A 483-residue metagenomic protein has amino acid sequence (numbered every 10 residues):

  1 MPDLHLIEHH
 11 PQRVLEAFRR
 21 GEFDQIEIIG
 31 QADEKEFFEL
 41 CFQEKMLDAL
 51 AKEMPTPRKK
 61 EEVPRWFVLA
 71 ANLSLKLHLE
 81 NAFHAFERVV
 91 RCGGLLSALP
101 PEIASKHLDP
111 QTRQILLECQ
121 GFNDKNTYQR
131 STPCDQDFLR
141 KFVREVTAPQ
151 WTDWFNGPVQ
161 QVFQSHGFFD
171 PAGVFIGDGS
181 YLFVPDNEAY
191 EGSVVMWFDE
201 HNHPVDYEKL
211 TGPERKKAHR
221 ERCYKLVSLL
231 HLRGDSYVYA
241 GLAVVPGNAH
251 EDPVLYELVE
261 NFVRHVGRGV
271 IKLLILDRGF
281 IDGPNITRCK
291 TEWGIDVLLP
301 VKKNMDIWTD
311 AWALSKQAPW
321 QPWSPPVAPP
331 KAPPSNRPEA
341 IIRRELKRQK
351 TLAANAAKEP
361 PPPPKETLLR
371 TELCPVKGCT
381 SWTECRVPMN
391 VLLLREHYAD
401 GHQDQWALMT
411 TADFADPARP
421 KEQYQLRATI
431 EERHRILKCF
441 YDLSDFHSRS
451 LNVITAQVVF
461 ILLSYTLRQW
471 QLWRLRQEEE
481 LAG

Functional and structural regions predicted by a protein language model:
I26-L73: Basic, short loop/linker segments at the boundary and entry of helix-turn-helix/winged-helix-like folds
K60-F155, D170, L232-G234, C289 (+1 more regions): Short, positively charged, Gly/Tyr-enriched micro-motifs that form contact patches at catalytic or ligand/partner
A70-N72, A85-E87, C134-L139, P171-P185 (+7 more regions): Short, conserved catalytic/metal-binding motifs centered on acidic residues
Q136-G234: Active-site-proximal, Lys/Arg-enriched surface segment that forms a nucleic-acid-binding/basic interface patch
H201-G269, L393, H402-W406: Electropositive, glycine- and tryptophan-enriched low-complexity nucleic-acid-binding patches
V244-L393, E480-L481: An internal, acidic/charged active-site-proximal segment that coordinates divalent cations and/or engages
A318-R337, D416-L451: Short amphipathic alpha-helical "interface-anchor" segments enriched in bulky aromatics
L443-G483: Basic, amphipathic alpha-helical segments enriched in Lys/Arg and hydrophobic/aromatic residues
